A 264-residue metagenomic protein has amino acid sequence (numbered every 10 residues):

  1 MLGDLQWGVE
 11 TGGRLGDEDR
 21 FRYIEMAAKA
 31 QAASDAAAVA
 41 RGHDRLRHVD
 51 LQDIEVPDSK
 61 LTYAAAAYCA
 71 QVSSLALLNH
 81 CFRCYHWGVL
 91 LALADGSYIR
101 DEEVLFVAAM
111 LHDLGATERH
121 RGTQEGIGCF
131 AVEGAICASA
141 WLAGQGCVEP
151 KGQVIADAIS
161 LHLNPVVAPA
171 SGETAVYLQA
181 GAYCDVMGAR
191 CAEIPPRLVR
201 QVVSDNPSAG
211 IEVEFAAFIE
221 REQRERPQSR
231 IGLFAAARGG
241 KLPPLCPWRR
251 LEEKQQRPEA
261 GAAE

Functional and structural regions predicted by a protein language model:
M1-R47, S74-L78, F82, H86-Y98 (+2 more regions): Divalent metal-dependent phosphate-bond-processing catalytic cores, especially two-metal-ion Mg2+/Mn2+ enzymes that act
H48-D58: N-terminal catalytic cores of peptidoglycan-degrading enzymes
D50, L61-H80, Y85, V89 (+1 more regions): Active-site flanking loop/helix segments enriched in acidic
P57-T62, A108-L111: Active-site-adjacent bridging/hinge elements
K60-Y63, A67, L75, P150-Q153 (+2 more regions): Generic alpha-helical secondary structure signal
Q71, L75, D101, Q124-G128: Short, solvent-exposed segments of well-ordered alpha helices
Y98-V104: Short, flexible loop/turn motifs enriched in small residues
V104-D205: Divalent metal-dependent catalytic cores for phosphoryl transfer on phosphate-bearing substrates
